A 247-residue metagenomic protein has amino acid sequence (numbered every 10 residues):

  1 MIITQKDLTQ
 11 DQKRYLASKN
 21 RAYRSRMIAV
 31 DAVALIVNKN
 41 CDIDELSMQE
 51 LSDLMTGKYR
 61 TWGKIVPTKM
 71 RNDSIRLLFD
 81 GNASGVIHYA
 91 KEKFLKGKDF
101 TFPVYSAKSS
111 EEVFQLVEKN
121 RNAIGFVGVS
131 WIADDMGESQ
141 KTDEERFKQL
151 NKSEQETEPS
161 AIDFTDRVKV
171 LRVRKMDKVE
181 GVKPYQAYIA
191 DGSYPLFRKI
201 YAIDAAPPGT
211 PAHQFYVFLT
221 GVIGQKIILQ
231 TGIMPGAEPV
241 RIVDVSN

Functional and structural regions predicted by a protein language model:
I2, K6-D7, R14-A17, R21-D31 (+1 more regions): Exported/periplasmic ABC-transporter solute-binding proteins
